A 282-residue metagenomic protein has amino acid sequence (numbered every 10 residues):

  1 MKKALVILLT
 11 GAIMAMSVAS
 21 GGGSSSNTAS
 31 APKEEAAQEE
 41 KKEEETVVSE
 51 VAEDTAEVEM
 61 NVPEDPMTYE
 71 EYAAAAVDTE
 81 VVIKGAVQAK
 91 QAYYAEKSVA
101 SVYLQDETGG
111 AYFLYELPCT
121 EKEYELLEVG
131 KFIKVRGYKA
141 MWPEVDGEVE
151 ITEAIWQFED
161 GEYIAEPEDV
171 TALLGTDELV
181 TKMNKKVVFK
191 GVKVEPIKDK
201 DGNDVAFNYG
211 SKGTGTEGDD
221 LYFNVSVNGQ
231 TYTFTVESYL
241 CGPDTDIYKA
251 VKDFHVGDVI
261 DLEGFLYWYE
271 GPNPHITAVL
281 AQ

Functional and structural regions predicted by a protein language model:
M1, G21-G22, G85, C119: Long, low-complexity, tandem-repeat intrinsically disordered regions
M1-L8: Positively charged n-region of N-terminal signal peptides that target proteins for export
I13-S17: Hydrophobic core
A19-P32: Bacterial lipoprotein signal-peptidase II cleavage site
E34-E35, E44: Membrane-interface amphipathic segments in extracytoplasmic regions
K42, V47-Q282: OB-fold single-stranded nucleic acid-binding module
